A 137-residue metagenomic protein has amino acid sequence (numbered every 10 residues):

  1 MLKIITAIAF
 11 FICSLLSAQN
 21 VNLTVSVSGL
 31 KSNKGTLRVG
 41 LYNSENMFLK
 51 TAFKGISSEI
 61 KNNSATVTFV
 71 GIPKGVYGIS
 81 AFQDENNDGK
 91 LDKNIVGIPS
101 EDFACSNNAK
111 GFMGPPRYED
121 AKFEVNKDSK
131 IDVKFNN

Functional and structural regions predicted by a protein language model:
M1-N22: Bacterial Sec-dependent N-terminal signal peptides
V21-G29, V133: A short, amphipathic beta-strand motif
S26-K34, S44: Structural motif
L49-N62: Short, acidic Ser/Thr/Gly-rich low-complexity loop/linker segments typical of extracellular and cell-surface proteins
N63, T68, I72-V76: A glycine-anchored, Pro-Gly-centered beta-turn/N-cap motif
Y77-A81: A short tyrosine-centered beta-strand micro-motif
N86-D92: Acidic, glycine-anchored loop motifs typical of Ca2+
S100-N137: Extracellular beta-sheet/turn segments enriched in Thr/Pro/Gly and aliphatic residues
